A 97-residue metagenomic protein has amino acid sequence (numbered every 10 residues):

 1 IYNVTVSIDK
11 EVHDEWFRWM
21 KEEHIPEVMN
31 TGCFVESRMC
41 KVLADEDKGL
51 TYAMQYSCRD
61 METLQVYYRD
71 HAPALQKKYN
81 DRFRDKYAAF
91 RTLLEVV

Functional and structural regions predicted by a protein language model:
I1, M20, L93-V96: A general secondary-structure boundary signal
I1-S7, M39-D70: Short, well-ordered beta-strand segments in beta-rich or mixed alpha/beta enzyme and ligand-binding folds
K10-V12, D60-E62, V97: Residues that cap or initiate secondary-structure elements
V12-R38, L75-K77: Short amphipathic alpha-helical segments
C33, R69-A72, N80, R84: A generic structural signal for secondary-structure junctions that act as hinges or helix/strand caps at the edges
R38-D47, A53, K77-V97: Glycine-rich beta-strand-turn "strand-cap" elements at beta-sheet edges
